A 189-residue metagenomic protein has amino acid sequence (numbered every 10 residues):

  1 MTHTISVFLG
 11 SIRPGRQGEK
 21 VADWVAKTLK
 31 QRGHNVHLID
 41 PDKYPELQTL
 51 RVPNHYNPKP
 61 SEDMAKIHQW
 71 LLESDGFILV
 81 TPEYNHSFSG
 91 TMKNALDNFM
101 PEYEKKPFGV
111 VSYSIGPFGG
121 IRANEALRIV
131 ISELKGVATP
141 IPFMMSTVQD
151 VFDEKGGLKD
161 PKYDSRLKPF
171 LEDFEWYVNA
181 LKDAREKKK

Functional and structural regions predicted by a protein language model:
M1-N94, G157-K189: N-terminal beta1-alpha1-beta2 submodule of the flavodoxin-like/Rossmannoid cofactor-binding fold
D23-W24, L96, A126-I129: Short, solvent-exposed amphipathic alpha-helical segments in soluble enzyme and RNA/protein-processing domains
H37-T49, P101, K135-E154: Mobile beta-alpha loop/short-helix "lid" or hinge segments that flank ligand
P41, T81, Y113-S114, V148: Fold-independent oxyanion-binding glycine-rich loops and adjacent beta-strand/coil segments at enzyme active sites
S89-K105: Rossmann-fold NAD(P) dinucleotide-binding segment
E104-K105, E154-K159: Glycine-rich NAD(P)-binding loop of Rossmann-like domains
P107-T147, P161-S165: Short, glycine-/small-residue-rich phosphate/pyrophosphate-handling segment
